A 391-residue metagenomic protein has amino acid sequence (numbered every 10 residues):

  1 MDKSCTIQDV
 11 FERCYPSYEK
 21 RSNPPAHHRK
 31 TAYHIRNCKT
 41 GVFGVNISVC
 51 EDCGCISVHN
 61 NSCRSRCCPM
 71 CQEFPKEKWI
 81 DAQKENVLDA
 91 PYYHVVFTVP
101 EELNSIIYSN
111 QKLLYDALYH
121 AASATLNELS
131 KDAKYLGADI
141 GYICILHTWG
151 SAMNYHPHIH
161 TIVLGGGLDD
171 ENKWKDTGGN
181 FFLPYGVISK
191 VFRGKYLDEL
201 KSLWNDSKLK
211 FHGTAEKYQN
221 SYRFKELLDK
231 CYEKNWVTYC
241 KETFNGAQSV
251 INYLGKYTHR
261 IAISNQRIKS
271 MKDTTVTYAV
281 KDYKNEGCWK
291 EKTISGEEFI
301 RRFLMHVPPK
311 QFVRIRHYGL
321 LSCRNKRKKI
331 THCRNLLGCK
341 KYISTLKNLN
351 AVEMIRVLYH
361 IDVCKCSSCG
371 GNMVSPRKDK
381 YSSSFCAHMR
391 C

Functional and structural regions predicted by a protein language model:
M1-C391: Beta->alpha loop/short-helix hinge microenvironment recognizer with preference for catalytic Tyr/His contexts
